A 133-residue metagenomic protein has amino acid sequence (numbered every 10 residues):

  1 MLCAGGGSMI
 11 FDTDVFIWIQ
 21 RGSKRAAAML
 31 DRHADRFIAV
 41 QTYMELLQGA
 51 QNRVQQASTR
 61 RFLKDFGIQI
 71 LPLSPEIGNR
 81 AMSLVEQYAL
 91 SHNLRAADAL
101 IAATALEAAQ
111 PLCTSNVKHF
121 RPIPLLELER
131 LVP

Functional and structural regions predicted by a protein language model:
M1-I38, Q48-R61: Short, well-structured N-terminal submotif of metal-dependent ribonuclease cores
L2-G7, Q69-S115: Active-site neighborhoods of divalent-metal-dependent phosphate/nucleic-acid chemistry enzymes
F11-D12, A39, N93-R95, N116-V117 (+1 more regions): Histidine- and aromatic-rich ligand-binding microenvironments
D12-T13, L46, A81, A105 (+1 more regions): Generic structural signal for small/hydrophobic residues in well-ordered secondary structure, especially within
V15-F16, T42, I77, L100-I101 (+1 more regions): Alpha-helix capping/helix-boundary segments
A27-D31, K118-L125: Short loop/helix-cap segments at secondary-structure boundaries that form the rim of catalytic
A39, Y43, Q56-T59, G78-A81 (+1 more regions): A general structural signal for well-ordered alpha-helical segments in protein cores
I70-L73, E129-P133: Short acidic-hydrophobic, aromatic-tinged amphipathic segments that line or gate anion-handling sites
